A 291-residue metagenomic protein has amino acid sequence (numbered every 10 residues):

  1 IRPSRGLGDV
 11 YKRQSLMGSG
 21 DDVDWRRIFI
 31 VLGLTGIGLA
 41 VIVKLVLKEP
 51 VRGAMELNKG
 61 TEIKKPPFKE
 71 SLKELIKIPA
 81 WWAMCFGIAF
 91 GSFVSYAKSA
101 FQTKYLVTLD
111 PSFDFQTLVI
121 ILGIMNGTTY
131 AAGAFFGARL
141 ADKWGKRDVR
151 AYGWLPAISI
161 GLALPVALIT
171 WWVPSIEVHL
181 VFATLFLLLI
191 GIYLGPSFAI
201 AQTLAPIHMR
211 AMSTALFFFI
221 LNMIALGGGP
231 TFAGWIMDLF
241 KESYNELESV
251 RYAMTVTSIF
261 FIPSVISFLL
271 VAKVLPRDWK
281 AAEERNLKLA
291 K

Functional and structural regions predicted by a protein language model:
I1-Y11: Single conserved hydrophobic/aromatic residue that forms the stacking wall/gate of nucleotide- or nucleobase-binding
S15-G33, A151-W154, D238-F260: A membrane-interface helix-boundary motif in multi-pass transporters
L34-E56, S267-A272: C-terminal membrane-cytosol helix-exit motif in multi-pass small-molecule transporters
L45-E70, W279-K288: Flexible cytoplasmic inter-helical loops of multi-pass small-molecule transporters
I78-F135, I190-L194, F198, A225-A233: Extracytoplasmic gate region of multi-pass secondary transporters
F115-T117, I207-F217: Loop-to-transmembrane helix entry/capping segments in MFS-fold secondary transporters and related SLC/MFSD carriers
A134-V149, M237-D238: Helix-to-loop junctions at the C-terminal end of transmembrane segments in multipass secondary transporters
V149-S197: C-terminal transmembrane helical hairpin of 12-TM major facilitator-type secondary transporters
